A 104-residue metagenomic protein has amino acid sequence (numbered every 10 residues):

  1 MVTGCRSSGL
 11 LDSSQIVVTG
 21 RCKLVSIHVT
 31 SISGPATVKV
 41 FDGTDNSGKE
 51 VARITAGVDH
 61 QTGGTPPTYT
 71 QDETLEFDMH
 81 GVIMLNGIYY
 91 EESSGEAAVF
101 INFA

Functional and structural regions predicted by a protein language model:
M1-A104: Surface-exposed, low-hydrophobicity beta-strand/loop segments enriched in small/polar/acidic residues
